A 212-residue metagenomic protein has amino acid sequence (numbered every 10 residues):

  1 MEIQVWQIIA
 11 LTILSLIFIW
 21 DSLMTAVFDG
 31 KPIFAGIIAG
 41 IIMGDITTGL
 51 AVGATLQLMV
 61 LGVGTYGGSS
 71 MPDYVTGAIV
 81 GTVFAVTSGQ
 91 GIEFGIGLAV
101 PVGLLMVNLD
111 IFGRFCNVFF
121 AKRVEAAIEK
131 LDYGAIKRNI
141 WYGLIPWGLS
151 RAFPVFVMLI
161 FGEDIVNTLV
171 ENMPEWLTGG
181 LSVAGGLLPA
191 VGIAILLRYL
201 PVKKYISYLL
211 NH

Functional and structural regions predicted by a protein language model:
M1-I9, A39-L50, F84-A99, T168-E171: Helix-coil boundary and interhelical linker segments in multi-pass alpha-helical membrane proteins
E2-M71: Hydrophobic transmembrane alpha-helices
I3-Q7, A26-P32, G44, T48 (+3 more regions): Helical membrane-embedded segments and adjacent short helical loop/helix-boundary regions of multi-pass membrane
A10-I19, T76-F115, I128-E129: Short helix-perturbing small/polar motifs within transmembrane alpha-helices
L14-F18, L188-L197: Hydrophobic transmembrane alpha-helices of secondary-active transporters and Na+-translocating membrane complexes
V52-L56, A78, S207-H212: Central hydrophobic cores of alpha-helical transmembrane segments in multi-pass integral membrane proteins
I96-G192: Helix-loop-helix junctions within the multi-pass membrane cores of secondary transporters/permeases
I195-H212: Long hydrophobic alpha-helical segments typical of transmembrane helices together with their membrane-interfacial
